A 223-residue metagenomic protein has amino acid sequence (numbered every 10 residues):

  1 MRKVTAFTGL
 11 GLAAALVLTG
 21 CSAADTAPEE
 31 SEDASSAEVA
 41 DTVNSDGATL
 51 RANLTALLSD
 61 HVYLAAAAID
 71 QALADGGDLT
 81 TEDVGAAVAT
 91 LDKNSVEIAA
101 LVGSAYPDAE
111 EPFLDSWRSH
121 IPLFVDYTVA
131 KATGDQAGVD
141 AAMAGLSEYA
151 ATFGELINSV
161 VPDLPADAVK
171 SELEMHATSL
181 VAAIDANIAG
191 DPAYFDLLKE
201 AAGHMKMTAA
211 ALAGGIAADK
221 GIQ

Functional and structural regions predicted by a protein language model:
M1-T19: Sec-dependent bacterial lipoprotein signal peptides
A6, L18-S31: Bacterial lipoprotein signal-peptidase II cleavage site
A23, S31-V43, E200-Q223: Hydrophobic alpha-helical segments
E32-A89: Immediate post-signal-peptide N-terminus of mature secreted/exported proteins
R51-L57, P107-S116, A166-E172: Short, low-complexity cationic-aromatic patches
H61, H120, H176: Conserved histidines in hydrophobic membrane contexts and catalytic metal-binding motifs
A65-N158, L197-G215: Alpha-helical segments in soluble extracytoplasmic regions
P165-D219: Preference for long, well-ordered alpha-helical segments
